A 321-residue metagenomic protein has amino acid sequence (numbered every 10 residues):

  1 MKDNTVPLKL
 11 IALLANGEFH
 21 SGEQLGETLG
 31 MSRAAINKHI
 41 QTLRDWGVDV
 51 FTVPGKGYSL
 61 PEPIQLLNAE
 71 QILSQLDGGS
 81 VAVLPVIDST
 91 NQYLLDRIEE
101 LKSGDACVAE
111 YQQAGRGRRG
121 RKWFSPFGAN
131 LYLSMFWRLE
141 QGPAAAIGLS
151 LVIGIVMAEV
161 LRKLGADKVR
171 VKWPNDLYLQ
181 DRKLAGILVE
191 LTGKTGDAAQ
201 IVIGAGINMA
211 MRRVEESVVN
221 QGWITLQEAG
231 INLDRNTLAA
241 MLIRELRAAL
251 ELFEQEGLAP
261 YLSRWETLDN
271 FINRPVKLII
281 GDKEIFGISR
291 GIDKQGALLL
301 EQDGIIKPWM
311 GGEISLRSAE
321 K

Functional and structural regions predicted by a protein language model:
M1-S32, D45, G142-V169, L179-K321: Long, positively charged amphipathic alpha-helical accessory segments at protein N-termini or as interdomain linkers
K2-R162: N-terminal lobe of the biotin/lipoate ligase/transferase fold
V53, P126, K172, I292-D293: A short, compositionally biased micro-patch
D105, D167-K172: A short coil-to-beta-strand element that immediately follows conserved catalytic motifs
D176: Conserved active-site carboxylates
